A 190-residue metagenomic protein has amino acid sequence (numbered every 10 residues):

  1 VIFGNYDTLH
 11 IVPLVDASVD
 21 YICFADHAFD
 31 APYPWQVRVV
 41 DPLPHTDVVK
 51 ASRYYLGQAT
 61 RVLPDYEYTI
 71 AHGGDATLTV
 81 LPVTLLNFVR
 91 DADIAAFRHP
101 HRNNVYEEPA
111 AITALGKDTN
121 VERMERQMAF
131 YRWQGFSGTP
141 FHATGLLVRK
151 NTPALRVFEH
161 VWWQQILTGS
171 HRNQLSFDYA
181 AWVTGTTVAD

Functional and structural regions predicted by a protein language model:
V1, F24, F97-P100, K150-N151: Structured loops at beta-to-helix junctions and adjacent beta-edge loops in soluble globular domains
V1-R53, V62-Y66, T168-R172, V183-G185: N-terminal anchoring/stem segment of glycosyltransferases
A17, L56, H142-G145: Residues that flank catalytic or metal-binding motifs in active/ligand-binding sites
K50-Q58, V80, T84, A114-R132: Short acidic (Asp/Glu) patches
T69: Short aromatic/hydrophobic "clamp" motif used to bind/position activated sugar donors
G73-T77: The conserved acidic donor/metal-binding loop of glycosyltransferases
L78-A114: Conserved donor-nucleotide/metal-binding helix-loop-beta segment in metal-dependent transferases, i.e., the alpha-helix
D118-D190: Catalytic core and acceptor-binding pocket of nucleotide-sugar-dependent glycosyltransferases
